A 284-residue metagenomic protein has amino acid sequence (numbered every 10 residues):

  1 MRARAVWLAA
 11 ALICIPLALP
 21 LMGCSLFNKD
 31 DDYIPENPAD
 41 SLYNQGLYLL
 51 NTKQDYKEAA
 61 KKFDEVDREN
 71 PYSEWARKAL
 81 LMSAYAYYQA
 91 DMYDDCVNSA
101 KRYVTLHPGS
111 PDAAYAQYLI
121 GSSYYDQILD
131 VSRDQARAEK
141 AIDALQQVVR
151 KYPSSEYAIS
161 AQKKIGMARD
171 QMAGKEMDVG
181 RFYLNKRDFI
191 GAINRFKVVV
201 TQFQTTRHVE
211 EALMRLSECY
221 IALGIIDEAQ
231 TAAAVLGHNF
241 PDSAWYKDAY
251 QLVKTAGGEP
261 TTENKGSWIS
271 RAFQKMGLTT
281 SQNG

Functional and structural regions predicted by a protein language model:
R2-V6, P20-G284: Acidic, polar-rich low-complexity tracts and alpha-helical solenoid repeat scaffolds
A9-P20: Bacterial N-terminal signal peptides
